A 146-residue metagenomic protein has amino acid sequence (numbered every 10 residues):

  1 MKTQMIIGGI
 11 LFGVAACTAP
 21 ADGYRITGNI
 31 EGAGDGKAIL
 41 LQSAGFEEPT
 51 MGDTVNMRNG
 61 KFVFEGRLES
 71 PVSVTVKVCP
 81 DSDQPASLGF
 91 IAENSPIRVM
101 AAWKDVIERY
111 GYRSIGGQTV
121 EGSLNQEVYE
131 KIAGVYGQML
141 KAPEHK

Functional and structural regions predicted by a protein language model:
M1-K2, A15: Low-complexity intrinsically disordered segments
K2-G9: Sec-dependent signal peptide recognition, specifically the positively charged N-region followed immediately by
I10-T18: Hydrophobic h-region of N-terminal signal peptides that target proteins for export in Gram-negative bacteria
C17-K146: A non-transmembrane, solvent-exposed segment enriched in polar/low-complexity residues
